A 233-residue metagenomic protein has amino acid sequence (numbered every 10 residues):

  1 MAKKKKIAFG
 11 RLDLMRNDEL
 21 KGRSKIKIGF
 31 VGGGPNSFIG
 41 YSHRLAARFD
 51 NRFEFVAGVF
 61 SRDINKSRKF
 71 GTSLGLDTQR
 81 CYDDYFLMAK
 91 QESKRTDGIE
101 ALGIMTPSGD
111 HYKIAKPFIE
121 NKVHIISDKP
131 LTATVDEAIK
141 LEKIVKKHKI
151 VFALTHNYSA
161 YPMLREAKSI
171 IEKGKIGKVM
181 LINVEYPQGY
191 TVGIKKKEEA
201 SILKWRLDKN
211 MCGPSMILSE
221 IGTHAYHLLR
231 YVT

Functional and structural regions predicted by a protein language model:
M1-K25, G193, A200, E220-T233: Contiguous beta-strand/loop segments that form the cofactor/metal-binding neighborhood of enzyme cores
A2-L76: N-terminal Rossmann-like dinucleotide-binding module
R80-I144: Beta-loop-alpha module in the N-terminal Rossmann-like domain of NAD(P)-dependent dehydrogenases, especially those
S127, A133, F152-L154, N183: Hydrophobic residues in well-ordered beta-strands that form the structural core
K140-Y158, K178-L181: Rossmann-fold dehydrogenase core element
S159-T233: Predominantly a Rossmann-like dinucleotide-binding segment in NAD(P)-dependent oxidoreductases
